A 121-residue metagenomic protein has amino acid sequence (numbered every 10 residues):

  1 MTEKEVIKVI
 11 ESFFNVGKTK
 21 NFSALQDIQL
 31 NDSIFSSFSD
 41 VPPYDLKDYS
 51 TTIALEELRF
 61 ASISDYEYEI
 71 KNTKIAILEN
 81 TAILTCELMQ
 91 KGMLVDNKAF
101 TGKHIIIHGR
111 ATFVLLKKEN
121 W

Functional and structural regions predicted by a protein language model:
T2-N21: Short, aromatic-enriched amphipathic alpha-helices that serve as compact interaction elements
E3-K4, F22-L78, E87: A solvent-exposed, acidic/Ser-Thr-rich amphipathic alpha-helical stretch
S37-D40, V95-A99: Short acidic, glycine/proline-rich loop/turn micro-motifs
I70-I75, Q90, G109-L116: Hydrophobic/aromatic beta-strand elements that line small-molecule binding cavities or substrate pockets in beta-rich
I75-I83, L115-W121: A short, structured loop/turn motif at beta-sheet edges
N80-A82, C86, I105, G109: Residues at beta-strand starts and edge strands
E87-V95: Generic short beta-strand segments
A99, I105-W121: Short beta-strand edge/turn micro-motifs at domain boundaries
